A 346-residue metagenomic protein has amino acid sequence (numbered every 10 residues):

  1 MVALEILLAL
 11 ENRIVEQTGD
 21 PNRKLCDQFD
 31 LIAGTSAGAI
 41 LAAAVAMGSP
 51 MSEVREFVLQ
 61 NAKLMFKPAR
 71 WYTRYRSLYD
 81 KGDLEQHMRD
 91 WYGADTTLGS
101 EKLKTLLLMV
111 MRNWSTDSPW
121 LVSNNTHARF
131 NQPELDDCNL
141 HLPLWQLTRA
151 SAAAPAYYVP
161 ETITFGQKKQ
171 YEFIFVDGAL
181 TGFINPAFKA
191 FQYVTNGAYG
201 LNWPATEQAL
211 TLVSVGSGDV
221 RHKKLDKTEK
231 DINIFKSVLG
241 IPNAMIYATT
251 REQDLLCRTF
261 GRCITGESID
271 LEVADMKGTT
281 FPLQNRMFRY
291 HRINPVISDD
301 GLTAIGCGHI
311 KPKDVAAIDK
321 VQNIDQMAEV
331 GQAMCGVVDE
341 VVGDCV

Functional and structural regions predicted by a protein language model:
M1-I6, S77-E85, A179-A190, N323 (+1 more regions): Phosphate/oxyanion-binding active-site loops and adjacent basic polyanion-contact surfaces
M1-W91, N131: Patatin-like phospholipase
A3, F66, K104-N196: Active-site gating loop/helix substructures
N12-K24, T96-G99, T195-T206: Alpha-helix termini
K24, W91-L107, P143-L144: Short, structural beta-strand-to-alpha-helix junction motif
D27-S36, L106-R112, I174-V176, Q208-H222 (+1 more regions): Extended hydrophobic secondary-structure segments that form protein cores and membrane-embedded regions
Y171, L180-G182, N202-E207, S217 (+1 more regions): C-terminal helical/tail subdomains of lipid-metabolizing enzymes
F188-D231: Hydrophobic, mid-to-C-terminal alpha-helical segments
